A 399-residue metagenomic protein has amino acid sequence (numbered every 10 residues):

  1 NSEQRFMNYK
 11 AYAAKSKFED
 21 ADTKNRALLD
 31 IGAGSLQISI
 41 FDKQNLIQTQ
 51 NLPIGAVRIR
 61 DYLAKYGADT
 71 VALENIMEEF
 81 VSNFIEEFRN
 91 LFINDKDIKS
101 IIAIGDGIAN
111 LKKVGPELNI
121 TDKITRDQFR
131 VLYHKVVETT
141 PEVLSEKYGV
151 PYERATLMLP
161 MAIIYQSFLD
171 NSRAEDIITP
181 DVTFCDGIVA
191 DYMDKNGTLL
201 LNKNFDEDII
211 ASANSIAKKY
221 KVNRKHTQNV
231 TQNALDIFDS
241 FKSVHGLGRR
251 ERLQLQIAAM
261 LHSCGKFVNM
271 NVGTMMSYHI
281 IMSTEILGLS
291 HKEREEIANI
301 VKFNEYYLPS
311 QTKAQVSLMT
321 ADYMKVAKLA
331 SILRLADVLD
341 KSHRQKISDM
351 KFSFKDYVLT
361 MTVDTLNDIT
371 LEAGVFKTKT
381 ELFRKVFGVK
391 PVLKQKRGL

Functional and structural regions predicted by a protein language model:
N1-N25, I40-D42, Q48-R334, D340-H343 (+3 more regions): Helical "lid/coupling" subdomains associated with nucleotide-phosphate turnover
G32-S35: Active-site-adjacent helix-turn-beta-strand microarchitecture at beta-sheet edges that either contains or buttresses
D42-K43, T365, R397: A short beta-strand motif that forms part of the nucleic acid-binding face of small beta-barrel RNA-binding folds
E175, F387-L399: A short amphipathic beta-strand at an alpha->beta junction
L339-S342, K346-P391: Low-complexity, glycine/alanine/valine/leucine- and proline-rich hydrophobic stretches
